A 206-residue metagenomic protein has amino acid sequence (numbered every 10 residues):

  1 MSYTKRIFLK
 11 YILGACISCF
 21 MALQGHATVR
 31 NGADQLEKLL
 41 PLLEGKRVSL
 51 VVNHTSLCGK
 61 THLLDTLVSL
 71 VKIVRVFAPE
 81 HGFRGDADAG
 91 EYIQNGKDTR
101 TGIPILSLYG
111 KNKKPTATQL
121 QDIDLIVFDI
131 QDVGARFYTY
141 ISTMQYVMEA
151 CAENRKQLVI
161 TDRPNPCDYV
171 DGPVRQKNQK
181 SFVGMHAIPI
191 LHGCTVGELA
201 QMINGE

Functional and structural regions predicted by a protein language model:
M1-T28: Bacterial Sec-dependent N-terminal signal peptides
T28-K72: N-terminal phosphate-binding or glycine-rich loops at protein starts, especially the Walker A/P-loop of NTPases
V71-K72, E153-Q157: A short helix->loop->beta-strand "cap" motif at the edges of active sites that frequently abuts
V74-H81: Short internal beta-strands
G85-G90, V159-K180: Glycine-rich, charge-decorated loop segments at or immediately adjacent to ligand/cofactor-binding or catalytic sites
Q94-I123, A135: Glycine-rich oxoanion-binding loops at beta->alpha junctions
D132-M144: Glycine/threonine-rich flexible loop motifs
Q179-E206: Conserved anion/nucleotide-ligand pocket segment
